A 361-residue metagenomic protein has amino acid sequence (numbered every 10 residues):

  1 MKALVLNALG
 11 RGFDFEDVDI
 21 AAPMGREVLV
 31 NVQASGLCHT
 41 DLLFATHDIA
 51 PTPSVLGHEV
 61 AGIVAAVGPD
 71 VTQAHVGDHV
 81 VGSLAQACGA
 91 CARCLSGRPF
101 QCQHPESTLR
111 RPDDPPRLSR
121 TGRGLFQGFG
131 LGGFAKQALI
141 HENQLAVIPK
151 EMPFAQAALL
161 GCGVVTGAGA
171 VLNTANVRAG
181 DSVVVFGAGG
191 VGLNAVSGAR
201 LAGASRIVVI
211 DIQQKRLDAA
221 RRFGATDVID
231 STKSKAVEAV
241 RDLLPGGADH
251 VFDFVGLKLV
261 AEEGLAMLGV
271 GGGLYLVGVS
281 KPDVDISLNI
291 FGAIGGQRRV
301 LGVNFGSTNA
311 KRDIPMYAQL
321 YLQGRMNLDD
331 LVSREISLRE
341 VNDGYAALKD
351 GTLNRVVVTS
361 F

Functional and structural regions predicted by a protein language model:
K2, D19, N31, A61-I63 (+2 more regions): Residues located in well-ordered beta-strands
D19-I20, P51-G57, L125-G130, K136-Q137: Short Gly/Pro-enriched turn/cap motifs at secondary-structure boundaries
A21-S35, D48-L95, F100, V147-E151: Glycine-rich beta-strand-centered segment in the early N-terminal region that forms part of a ligand/cofactor-binding
V76, K136, N143-L145, P149-S234 (+1 more regions): Mid-domain Rossmann-like dinucleotide-binding core that forms the NAD(H)/NADP(H) cofactor-binding site
L84-N143: Cysteine-cluster motifs in flexible loop/terminal segments that predominantly coordinate metals
A175-R178, I212-Q214, D218-R299: Glycine-rich cofactor phosphate-binding loops and adjacent beta1-alpha1 units of small-molecule cofactor enzyme domains
G246, H250, E262-A266, V270 (+2 more regions): C-terminal hydrophobic helical "lid"/dimerization subdomain of Rossmann-like NAD(P)H-dependent oxidoreductases
